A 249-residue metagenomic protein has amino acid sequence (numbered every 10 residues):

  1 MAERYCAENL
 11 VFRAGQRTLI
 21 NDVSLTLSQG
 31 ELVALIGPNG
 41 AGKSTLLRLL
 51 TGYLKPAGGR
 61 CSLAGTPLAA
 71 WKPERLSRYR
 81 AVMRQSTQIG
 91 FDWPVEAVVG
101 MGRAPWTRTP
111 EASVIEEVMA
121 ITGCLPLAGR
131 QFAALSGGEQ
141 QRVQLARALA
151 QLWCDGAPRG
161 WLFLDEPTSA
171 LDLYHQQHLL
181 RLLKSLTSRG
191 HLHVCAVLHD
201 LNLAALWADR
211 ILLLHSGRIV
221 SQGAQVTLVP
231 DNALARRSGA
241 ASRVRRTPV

Functional and structural regions predicted by a protein language model:
Y5, I20-N21: Conserved structural motif at the start of ABC-family nucleotide-binding domains
I36-P38: The feature captures the beta-strand-to-loop junction immediately N-terminal to the Walker
T51: Helix-to-loop junction immediately C-terminal to a conserved catalytic motif
G59-P67: Conserved ABC transporter NBD signature motif
A112-L127, L149: Conserved ABC ATPase "signature" region
Q131-L135, E139-Q140: Conserved ABC ATPase signature
L162-E166: Catalytic Walker B motif of ABC-type/P-loop ATPase nucleotide-binding domains
